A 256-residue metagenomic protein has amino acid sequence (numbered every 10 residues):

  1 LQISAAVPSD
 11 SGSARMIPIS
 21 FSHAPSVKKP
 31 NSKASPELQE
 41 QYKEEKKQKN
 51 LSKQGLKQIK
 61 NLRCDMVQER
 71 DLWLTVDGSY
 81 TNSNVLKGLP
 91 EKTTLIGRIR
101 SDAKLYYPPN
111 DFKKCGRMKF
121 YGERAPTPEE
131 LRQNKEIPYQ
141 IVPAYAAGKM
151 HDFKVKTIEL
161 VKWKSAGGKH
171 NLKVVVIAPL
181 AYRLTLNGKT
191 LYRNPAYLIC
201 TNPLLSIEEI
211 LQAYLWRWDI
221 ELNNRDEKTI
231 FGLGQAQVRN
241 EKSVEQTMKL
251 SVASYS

Functional and structural regions predicted by a protein language model:
Q2-A5: Short beta-strand scaffold segments in enzyme catalytic cores
D10-I17, F21-S256: Single, function-defining residue in the core of a domain
